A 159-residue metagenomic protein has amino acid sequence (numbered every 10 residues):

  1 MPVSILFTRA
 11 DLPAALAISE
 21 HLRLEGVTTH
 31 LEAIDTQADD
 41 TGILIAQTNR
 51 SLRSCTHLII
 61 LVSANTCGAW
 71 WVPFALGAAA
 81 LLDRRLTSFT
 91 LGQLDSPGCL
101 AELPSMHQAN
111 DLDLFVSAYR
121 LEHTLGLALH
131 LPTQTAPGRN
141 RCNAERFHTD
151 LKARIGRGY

Functional and structural regions predicted by a protein language model:
M1-C55, R139-Y159: Conserved N-terminal substructure of TIR/SEFIR domains
V3, L12-P13, Q93-Y159: C-terminal interaction surface of TIR/SEFIR-family domains
R9, S63-A64: Short glycine-/small-residue-rich Rossmann-like dinucleotide-binding loops
S19-H21, L44-I45, P73-L76, A101-S105: Short, glycine/charged-enriched secondary-structure capping and boundary segments
L24, G77-G92: Arginine/glycine-rich "motif VI" loop of SF2 helicases in the C-terminal RecA-like domain
E32-A33, S63, T90: Residue-level recognition of beta-strand->loop/alpha-helix junctions
L58-I59: Hydrophobic beta-strand scaffold positions of dinucleotide-using enzymes
A64-L82: Conserved TIR/SEFIR loop-to-helix hotspot centered on a Trp-containing motif with a nearby acidic residue
